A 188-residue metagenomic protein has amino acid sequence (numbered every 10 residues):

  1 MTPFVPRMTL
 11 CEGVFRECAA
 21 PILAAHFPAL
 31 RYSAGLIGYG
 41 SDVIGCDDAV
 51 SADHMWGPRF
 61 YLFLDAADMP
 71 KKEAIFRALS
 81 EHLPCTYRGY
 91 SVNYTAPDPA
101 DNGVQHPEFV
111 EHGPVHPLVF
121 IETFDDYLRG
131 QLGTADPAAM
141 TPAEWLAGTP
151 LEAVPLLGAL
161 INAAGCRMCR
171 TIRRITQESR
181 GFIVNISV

Functional and structural regions predicted by a protein language model:
M1-A19: N-terminal regions immediately upstream of nucleotidyltransferase
C18-A29, A78, H82: Generic non-transmembrane alpha-helical segments
I22-P58: Active-site nucleotide-donor binding segment shared across nucleotidyl transfer reactions
L36-I37, D68-P70: TRNA-binding/sensing appendages of the translation machinery
V50, H54-F60, K71-L79: Generic hydrophobic, aliphatic-rich segments that mediate packing or membrane embedding
L62-A66: Short beta-strand-to-loop capping motifs
E73, R77-V188: Conserved NTP/Mg2+-binding pocket subregion across the NTase superfamily
